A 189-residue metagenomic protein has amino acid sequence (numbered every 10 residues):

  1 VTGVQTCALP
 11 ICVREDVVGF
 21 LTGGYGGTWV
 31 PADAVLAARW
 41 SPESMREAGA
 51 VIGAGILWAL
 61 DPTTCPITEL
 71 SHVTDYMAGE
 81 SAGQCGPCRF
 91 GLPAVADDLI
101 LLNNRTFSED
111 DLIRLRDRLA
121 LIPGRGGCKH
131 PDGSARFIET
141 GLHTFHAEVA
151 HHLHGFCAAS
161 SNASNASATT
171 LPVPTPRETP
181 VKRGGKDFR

Functional and structural regions predicted by a protein language model:
V1-A8: Single conserved hydrophobic/aromatic residue that forms the stacking wall/gate of nucleotide- or nucleobase-binding
A8-R189: Redox cofactor-anchoring modules in respiratory/redox and cofactor-processing assemblies
